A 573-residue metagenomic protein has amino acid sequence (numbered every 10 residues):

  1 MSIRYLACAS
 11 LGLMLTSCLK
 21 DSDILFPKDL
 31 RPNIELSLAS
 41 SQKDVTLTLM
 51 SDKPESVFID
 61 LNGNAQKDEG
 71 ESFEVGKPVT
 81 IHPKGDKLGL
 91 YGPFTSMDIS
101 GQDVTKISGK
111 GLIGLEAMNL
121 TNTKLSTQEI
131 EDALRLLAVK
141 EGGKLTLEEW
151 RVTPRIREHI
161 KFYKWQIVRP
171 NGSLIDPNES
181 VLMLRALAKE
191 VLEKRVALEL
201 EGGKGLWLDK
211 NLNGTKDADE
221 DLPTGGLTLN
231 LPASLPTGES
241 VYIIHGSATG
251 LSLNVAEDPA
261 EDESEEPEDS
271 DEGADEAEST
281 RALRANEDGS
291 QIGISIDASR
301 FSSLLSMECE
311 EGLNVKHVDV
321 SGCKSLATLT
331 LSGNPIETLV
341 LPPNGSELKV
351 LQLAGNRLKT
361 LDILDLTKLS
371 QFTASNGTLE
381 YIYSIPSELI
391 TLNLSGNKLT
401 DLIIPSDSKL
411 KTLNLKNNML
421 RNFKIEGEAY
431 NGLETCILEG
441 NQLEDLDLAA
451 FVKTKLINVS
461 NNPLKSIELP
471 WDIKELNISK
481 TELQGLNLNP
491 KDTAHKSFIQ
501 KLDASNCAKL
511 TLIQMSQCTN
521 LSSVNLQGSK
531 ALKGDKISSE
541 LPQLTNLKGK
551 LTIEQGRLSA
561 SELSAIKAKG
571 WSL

Functional and structural regions predicted by a protein language model:
M1-T16: Sec-dependent bacterial lipoprotein signal peptides
C18-S306, E311-L313, K324, T519 (+1 more regions): N-terminal capping/linker segments that flank leucine-rich repeat
M50, K110, E201, S299 (+15 more regions): Tandem-repeat architecture and repeat-register "anchor" residues
P93, I113-L115, V139-K144, S247 (+16 more regions): Leucine-rich repeat
M97, M118-L120, G143-W150, L251 (+15 more regions): Conserved hydrophobic beta-strand positions in leucine-rich repeat
I107, Q128, A133, I296 (+13 more regions): Canonical leucine-rich repeat
L134, I292-I294, L358, L399 (+4 more regions): Extracellular beta-strand/beta-solenoid scaffold signature
